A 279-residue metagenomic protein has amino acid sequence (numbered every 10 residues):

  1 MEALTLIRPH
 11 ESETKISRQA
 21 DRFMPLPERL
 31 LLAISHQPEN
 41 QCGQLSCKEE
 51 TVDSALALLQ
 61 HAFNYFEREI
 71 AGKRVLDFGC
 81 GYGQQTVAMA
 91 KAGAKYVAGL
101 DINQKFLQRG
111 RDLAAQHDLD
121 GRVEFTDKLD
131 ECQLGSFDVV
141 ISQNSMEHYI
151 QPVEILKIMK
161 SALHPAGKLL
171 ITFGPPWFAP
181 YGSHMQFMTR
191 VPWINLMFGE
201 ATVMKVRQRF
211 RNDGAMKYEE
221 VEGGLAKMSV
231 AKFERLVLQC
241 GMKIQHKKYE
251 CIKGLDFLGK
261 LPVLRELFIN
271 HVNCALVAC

Functional and structural regions predicted by a protein language model:
M1-G135, V139, Q143, A226 (+2 more regions): Conserved N-terminal segment of class I S-adenosyl-L-methionine
K105, Y149-E154: Short N-terminal helix/helix-N-cap motif within the alpha/beta-hydrolase-1
N144-H148: Short catalytic micro-motifs in class I SAM-dependent methyltransferases
V153-P165: A short glycine-rich, Lys/Arg-flanked "PGG" loop and its adjoining helix->strand segment in the class I
L170-E200: Conserved class I S-adenosyl-L-methionine
S183-F187, M216-K232: Acceptor-substrate binding/catalytic loop of class I
K243-K253: Conserved S-adenosyl-L-methionine
L261-C279: Core SAM-dependent methyltransferase catalytic element
